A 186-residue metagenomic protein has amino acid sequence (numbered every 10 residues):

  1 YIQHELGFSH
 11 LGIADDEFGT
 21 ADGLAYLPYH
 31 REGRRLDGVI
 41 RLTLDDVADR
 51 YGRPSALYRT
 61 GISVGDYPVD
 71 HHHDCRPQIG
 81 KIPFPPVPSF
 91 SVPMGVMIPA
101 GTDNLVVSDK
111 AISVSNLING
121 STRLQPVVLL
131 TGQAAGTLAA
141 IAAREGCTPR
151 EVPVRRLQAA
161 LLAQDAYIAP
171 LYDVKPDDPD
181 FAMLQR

Functional and structural regions predicted by a protein language model:
Y1-A163: Flavin (FAD/FMN)-binding glycine-rich loop and adjacent Rossmann-like elements that form
L162-R186: N-terminal propeptides
